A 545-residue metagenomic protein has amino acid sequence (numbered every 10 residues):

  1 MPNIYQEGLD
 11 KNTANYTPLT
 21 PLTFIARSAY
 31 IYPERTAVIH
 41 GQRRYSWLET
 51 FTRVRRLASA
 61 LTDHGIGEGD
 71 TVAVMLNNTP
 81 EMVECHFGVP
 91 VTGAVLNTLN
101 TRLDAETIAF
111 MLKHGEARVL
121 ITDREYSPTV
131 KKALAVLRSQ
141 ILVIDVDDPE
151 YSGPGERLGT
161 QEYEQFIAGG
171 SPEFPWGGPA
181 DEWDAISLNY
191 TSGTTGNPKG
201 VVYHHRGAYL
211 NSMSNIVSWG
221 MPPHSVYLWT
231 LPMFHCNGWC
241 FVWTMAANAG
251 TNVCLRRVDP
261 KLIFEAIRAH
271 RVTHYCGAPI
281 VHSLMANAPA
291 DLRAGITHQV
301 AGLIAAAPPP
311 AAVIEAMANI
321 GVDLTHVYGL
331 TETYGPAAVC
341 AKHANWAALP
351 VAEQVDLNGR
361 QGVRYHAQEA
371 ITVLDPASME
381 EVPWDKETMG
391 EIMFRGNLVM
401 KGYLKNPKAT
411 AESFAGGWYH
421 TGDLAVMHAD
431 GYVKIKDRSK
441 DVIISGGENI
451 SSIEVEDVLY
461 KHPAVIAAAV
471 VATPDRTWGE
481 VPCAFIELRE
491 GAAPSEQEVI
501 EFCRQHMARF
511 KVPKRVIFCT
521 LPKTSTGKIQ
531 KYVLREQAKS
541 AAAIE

Functional and structural regions predicted by a protein language model:
Y16-T17, L22-A26, E34-T79, V83-F87 (+2 more regions): Conserved AMP-binding/adenylate-forming core of the ANL superfamily
F24, D63-H64, V91-Q165, E490-A492: Structural core segment of the AMP-binding/adenylate-forming
P33-T36, I144-D145, E156-E164, A168-Y190 (+2 more regions): Conserved pre-ATP/AMP-binding loop-to-beta segment of ANL
S46-E49, I186-L210: Conserved AMP-binding A3 loop
L103, L120-R124, Y275, G396 (+5 more regions): AMP-binding/adenylate-forming catalytic core of the ANL superfamily
Y209-V226, F234-H274, A288-P289: Conserved AMP-binding/adenylation subdomain of ANL enzymes
A247, A269-G277, A286-D356, E369-A370 (+1 more regions): Gly/Ser/Thr-rich phosphate-binding loop
R364, A370-M393, M427-D430, A492-E496 (+1 more regions): Conserved beta-loop-beta connector loops within the AMP-binding
